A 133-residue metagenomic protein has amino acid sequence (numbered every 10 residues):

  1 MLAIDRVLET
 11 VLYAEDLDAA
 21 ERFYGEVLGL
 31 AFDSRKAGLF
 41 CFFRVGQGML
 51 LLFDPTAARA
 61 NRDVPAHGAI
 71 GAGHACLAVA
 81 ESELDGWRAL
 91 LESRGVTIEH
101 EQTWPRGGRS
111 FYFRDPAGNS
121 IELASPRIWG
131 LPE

Functional and structural regions predicted by a protein language model:
M1-A3, R88-E133: Vicinal oxygen chelate
M1-D18, A72-A75, R127-E133: N-terminal beta-strand motif that seeds the catalytic metal site of vicinal oxygen chelate
L8, G38-L39, G73, G107-R109: Residue-level marker for the onset of beta-strands and adjacent loop->beta junctions in well-ordered domains
Y13-A57: Core segments of cupin and vicinal oxygen chelate
A19, S82-W87: Short, conserved charged micro-motifs
L39, G48-M49, G71-G73, R94: A generic structural signal for short beta-strands and their flanking turns/coil linkers
P55, P65-G73: Helix-adjacent hinge/juxtasegments
R59-R62: Short, charge-rich, low-complexity interaction segments located in flexible loops at or near secondary-structure
